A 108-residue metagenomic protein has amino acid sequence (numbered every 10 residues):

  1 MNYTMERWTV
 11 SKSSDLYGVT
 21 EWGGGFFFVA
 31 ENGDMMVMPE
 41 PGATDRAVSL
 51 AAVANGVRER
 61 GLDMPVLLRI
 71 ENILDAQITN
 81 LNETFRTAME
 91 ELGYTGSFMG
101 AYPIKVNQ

Functional and structural regions predicted by a protein language model:
M1-Q108: A charged N-terminal "starter" segment
